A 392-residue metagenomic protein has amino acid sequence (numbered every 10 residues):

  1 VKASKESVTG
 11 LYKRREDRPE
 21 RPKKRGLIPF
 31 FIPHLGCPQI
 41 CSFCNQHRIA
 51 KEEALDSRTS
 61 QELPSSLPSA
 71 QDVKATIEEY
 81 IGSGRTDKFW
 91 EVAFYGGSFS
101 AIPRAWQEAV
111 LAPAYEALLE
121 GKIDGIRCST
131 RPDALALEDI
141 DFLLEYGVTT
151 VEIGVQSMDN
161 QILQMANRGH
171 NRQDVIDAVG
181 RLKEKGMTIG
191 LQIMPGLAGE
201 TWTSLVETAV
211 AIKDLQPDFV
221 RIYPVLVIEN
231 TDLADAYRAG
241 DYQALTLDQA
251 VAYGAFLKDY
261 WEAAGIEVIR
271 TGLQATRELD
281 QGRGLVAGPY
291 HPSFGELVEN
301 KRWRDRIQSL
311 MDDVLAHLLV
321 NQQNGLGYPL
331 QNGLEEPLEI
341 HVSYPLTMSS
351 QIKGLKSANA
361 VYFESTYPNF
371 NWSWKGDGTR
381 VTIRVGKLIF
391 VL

Functional and structural regions predicted by a protein language model:
K2-G26, Y242-L392: Auxiliary Fe-S-binding modules of radical SAM enzymes
S7-K51, K74, E78-S100, S129-R131 (+2 more regions): N-terminal pre-triad scaffold of radical SAM enzymes
R25-L27, D87-E91, I123-G125, V148 (+5 more regions): A general structural motif
P33-C37, Y223-I228, Q274: Short glycine-enriched loops at secondary-structure junctions
Q39-C41, I228-A234, L279-Q281: Short acidic/His/Gly/Ser-rich catalytic and metal-binding motifs that mark active-site loops of diverse hydrolases
Q46, E78, G82, E184 (+2 more regions): Generic secondary-structure signature for well-ordered alpha-helical cores
I49-K74, G96-V251: Conserved non-cysteine loop/helix-boundary elements of the Radical SAM core domain that shape
A75-S83, P113-A117, F142, R181 (+4 more regions): A generic secondary-structure signal
